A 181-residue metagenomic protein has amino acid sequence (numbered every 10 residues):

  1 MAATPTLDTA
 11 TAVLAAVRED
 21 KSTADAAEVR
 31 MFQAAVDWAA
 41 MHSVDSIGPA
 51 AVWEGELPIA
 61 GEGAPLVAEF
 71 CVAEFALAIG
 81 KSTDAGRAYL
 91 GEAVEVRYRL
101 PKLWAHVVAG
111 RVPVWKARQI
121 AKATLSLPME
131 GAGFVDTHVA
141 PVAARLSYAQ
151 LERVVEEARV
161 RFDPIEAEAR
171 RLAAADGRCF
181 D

Functional and structural regions predicted by a protein language model:
M1-D181: Conserved C-terminal region and hinge/linker of Rieske [2Fe-2S] proteins, especially in Rieske oxygenase systems
